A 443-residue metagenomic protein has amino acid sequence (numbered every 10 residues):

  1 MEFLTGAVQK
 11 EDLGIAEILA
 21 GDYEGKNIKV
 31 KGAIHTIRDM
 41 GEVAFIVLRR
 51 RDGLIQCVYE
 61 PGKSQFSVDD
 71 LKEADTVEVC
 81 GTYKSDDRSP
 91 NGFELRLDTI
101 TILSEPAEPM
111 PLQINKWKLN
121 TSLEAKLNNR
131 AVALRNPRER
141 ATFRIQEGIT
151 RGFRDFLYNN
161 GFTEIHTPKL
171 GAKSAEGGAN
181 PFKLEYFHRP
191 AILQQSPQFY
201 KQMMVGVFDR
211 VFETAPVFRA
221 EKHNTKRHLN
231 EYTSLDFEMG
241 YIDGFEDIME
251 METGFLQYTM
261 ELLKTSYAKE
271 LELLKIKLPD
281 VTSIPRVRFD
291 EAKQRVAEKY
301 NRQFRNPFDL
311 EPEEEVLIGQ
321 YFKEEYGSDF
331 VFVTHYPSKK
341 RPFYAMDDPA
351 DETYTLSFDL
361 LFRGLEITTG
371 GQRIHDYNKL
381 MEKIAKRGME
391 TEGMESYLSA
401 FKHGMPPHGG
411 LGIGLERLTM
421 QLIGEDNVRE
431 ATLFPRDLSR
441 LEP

Functional and structural regions predicted by a protein language model:
E2-G240: Class II aminoacyl-tRNA synthetase-like tRNA-binding/catalytic domains
D12, N120, L127, A131 (+15 more regions): Alpha-helix initiation and N-capping motif
A33, G148, G152-N160, S196-G206 (+14 more regions): Generic, well-ordered alpha-helical scaffold segments in large soluble proteins
N91, N160-T163, E246-E250, E392: Short, solvent-exposed positions on alpha-helices
A141-I145, I276-V281, T368: Extended, non-catalytic structural segments that build the interaction scaffolds of large macromolecular assemblies
E176, G254-R363, K386-S399, H403-G404: Metal-assisted phosphate- and nucleotidyl-transfer catalytic regions
G206, R210-E213, L229, T233-G244 (+1 more regions): TRNA-recognition modules of translation machinery and tRNA-sensing kinases, especially anticodon-binding
G240-I248, T253, K293-R295: Extended, domain-scale alpha-helical bundle/helix-rich regions
